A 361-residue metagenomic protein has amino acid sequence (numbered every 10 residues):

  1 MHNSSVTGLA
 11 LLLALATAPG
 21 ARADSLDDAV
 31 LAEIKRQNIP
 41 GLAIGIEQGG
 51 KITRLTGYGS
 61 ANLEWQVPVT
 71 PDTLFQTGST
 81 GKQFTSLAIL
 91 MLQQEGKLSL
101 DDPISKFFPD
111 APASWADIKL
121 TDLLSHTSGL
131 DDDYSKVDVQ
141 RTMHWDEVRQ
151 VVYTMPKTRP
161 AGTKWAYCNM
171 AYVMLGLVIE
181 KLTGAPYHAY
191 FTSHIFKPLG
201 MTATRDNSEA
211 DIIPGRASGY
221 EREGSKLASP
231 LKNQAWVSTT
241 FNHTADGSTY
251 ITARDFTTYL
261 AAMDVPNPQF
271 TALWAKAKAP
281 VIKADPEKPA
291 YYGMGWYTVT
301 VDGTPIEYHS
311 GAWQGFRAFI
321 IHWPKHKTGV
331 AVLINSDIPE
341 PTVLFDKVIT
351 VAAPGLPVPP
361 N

Functional and structural regions predicted by a protein language model:
M1-G8: Bacterial N-terminal signal peptides that target proteins for export
G8-A16: Bacterial N-terminal signal peptides
P19-A23: Sec/Tat signal peptide C-region and signal peptidase I cleavage site
D24-F75, K97-D102, W145-D146, Q150 (+1 more regions): Short, conserved catalytic-motif segment at the N-terminal edge
R36-A43, E64-D122, R159-M170, T244-G247 (+1 more regions): Short active-site loop at a secondary-structure junction that contains or immediately precedes the catalytic residue(s)
R54, Y308-H309, A318-S336: Short, well-ordered beta-strand elements
S60-N62, W115-Q314: Short, surface-exposed loop or secondary-structure junction motifs that flank catalytic or metal-binding residues
E287, D302, S336-N361: Short, gly/Ser/Thr-rich active-site loops of penicillin-recognizing serine hydrolases
